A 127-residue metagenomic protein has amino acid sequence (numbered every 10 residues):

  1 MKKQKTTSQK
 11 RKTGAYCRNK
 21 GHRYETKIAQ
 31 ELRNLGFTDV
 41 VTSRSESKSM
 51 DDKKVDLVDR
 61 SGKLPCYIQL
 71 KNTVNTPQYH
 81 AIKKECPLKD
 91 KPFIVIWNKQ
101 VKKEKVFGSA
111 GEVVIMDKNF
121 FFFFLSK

Functional and structural regions predicted by a protein language model:
M1-S8, R33: Glycine- and charge-rich intrinsically disordered segments
K3-T6, T13, T26, N119: Intrinsic disorder/low-complexity segments enriched in polar/small residues
Q9, C17, V114-D117: Short linear sequence motifs
R11-L88: Catalytic centers of nucleases
D90-P92: Short glycine-/polar-rich loops that comprise or flank the Walker A/P-loop and associated switch/sensor motifs
I94-K127: Domain-level recognition of nuclease-like catalytic cores that cleave nucleotide substrates
